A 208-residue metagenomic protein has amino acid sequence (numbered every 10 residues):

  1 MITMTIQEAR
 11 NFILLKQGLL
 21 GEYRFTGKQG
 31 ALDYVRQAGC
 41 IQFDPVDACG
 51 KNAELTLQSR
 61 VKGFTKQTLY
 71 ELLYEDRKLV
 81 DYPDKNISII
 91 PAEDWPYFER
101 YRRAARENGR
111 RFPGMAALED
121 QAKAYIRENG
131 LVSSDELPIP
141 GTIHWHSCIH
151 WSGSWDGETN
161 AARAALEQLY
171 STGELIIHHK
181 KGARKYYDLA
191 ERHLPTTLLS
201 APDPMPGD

Functional and structural regions predicted by a protein language model:
M1-D208: Long, low-complexity intrinsically disordered regions
